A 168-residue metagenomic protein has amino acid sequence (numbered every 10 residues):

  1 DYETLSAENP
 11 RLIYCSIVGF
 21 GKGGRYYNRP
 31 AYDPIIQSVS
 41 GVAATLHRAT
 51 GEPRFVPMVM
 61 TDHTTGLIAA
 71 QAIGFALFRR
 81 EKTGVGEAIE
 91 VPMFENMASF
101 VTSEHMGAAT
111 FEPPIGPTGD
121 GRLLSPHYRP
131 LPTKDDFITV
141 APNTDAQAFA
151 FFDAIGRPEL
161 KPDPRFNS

Functional and structural regions predicted by a protein language model:
D1-V85: N-terminal helix-loop segment corresponding to the beta1-alpha1 unit of nucleotide/adenylate-binding folds
Y2, G86-A88, Y128-P130: Short, acidic/polar N-cap/turn motifs at the starts of alpha helices
G19-G21, M93-A98, D135-F137, N143-Q147: Glycine-rich beta-alpha junction loops
K22, T50-M60, E81-M97, P117-L123 (+1 more regions): Conserved Rossmann-fold dehydrogenase catalytic segment
R54, L67, Q71, S99 (+2 more regions): Electropositive phosphate-/nucleotide-binding environments in soluble metabolic enzymes
G66-G86, S99-A109, F152-E159, D163: Oxidoreductase and adenylate-handling cofactor-binding alpha/beta cores
G107-T118: Short, surface-exposed loop/helix-turn segments at secondary-structure junctions that function as lids/hinges flanking
P126-S168: Aromatic-enriched alpha-helical interface/lid elements that frame and gate functional surfaces
